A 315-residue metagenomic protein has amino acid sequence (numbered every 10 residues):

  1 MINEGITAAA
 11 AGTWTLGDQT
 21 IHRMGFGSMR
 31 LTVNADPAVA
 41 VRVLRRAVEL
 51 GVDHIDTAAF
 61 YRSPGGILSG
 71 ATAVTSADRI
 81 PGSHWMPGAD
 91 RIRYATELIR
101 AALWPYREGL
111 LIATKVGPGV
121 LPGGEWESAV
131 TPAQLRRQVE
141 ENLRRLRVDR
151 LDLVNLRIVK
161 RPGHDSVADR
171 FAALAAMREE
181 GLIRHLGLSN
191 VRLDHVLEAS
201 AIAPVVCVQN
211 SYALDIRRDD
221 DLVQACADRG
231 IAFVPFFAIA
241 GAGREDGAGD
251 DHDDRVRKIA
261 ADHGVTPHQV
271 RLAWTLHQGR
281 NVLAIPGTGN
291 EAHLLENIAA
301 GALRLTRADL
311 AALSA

Functional and structural regions predicted by a protein language model:
M1-L110, A242: N-terminal binding-site loop/beta-alpha segment at the start of enzyme catalytic domains that lines or forms
G5-A9, S63, V159-A315: Beta/alpha (TIM)-barrel catalytic core signal, keyed to glycine-rich beta->alpha loops juxtaposed to Asp/Glu that bind
Q19-M24, G51-D53, Y106-L110, V148-D152 (+4 more regions): Short, well-ordered coil/turn segments that N-cap beta-strands
G27-A38, L121-A133, V159-H164: Active-site mouth loops of central-metabolism enzymes
A35-A47, V130-R147, R192-V196: Short, acidic/polar
A40, I92-A95, I99, L135-V139 (+2 more regions): Aromatic/hydrophobic pocket-lining residues that form the small-molecule binding cavity in soluble enzyme cores
G109-V120: A short, structured active-site edge motif that brings together acidic residues
L143-P162: Active-site groove signature of glycoside hydrolases
